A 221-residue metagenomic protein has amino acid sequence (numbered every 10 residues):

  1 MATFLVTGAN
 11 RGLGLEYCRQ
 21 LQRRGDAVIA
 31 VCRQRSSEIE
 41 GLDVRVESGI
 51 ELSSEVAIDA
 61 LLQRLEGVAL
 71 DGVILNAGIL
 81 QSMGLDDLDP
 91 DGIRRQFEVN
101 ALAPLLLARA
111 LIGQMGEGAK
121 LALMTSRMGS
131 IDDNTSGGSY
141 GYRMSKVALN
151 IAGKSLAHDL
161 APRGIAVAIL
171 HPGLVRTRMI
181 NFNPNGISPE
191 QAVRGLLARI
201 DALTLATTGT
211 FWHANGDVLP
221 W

Functional and structural regions predicted by a protein language model:
V6-T7, L75-N76, K120-S126, A166-H171: Structural signature of the Rossmann-like NAD(P)-dependent dehydrogenase/reductase core
N10-Q20: N-terminal Rossmann NAD(P)H-binding glycine-rich loop of SDR-like oxidoreductase domains
R24-I39: Conserved glycine-rich Rossmann-like NAD(P)H-binding loop of the short-chain dehydrogenase/reductase
L42-V56: Rossmann-fold cofactor-recognition segment
I79, G84-F97, A119-A161: Catalytic loop of short-chain dehydrogenase/reductase
A108-R109, K154: A short, exposed helix-loop element centered on a Lys and neighboring polar residues
I169, N181-W221: C-terminal helical subdomain
